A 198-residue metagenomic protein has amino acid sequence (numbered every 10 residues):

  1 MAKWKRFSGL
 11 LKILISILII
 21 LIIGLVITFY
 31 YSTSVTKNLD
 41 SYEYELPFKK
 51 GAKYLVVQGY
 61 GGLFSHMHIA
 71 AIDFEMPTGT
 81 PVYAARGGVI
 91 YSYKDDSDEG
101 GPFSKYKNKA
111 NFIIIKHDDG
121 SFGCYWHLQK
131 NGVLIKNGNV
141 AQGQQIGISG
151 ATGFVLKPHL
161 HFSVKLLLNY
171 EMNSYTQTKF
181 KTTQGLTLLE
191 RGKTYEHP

Functional and structural regions predicted by a protein language model:
M1-I23: N-terminal Sec-pathway targeting helices
I13-S16, Y44, I135-Q144, S163-P198: Acidic, glycine-rich catalytic/binding loops that coordinate metals and/or anionic ligands
G24-A110, Q142, R191-P198: Surface-exposed, glycine-biased beta-strand/turn segments
Q58, S92, H127-K130, A151 (+1 more regions): A residue-level detector for short acidic-glycine micro-motifs
E75, D119-G143: Short histidine-centered loop motifs in beta-beta connectors
E99-F103, S149-H161: Active-site loop architecture of trypsin-fold serine endopeptidases
K107-S121: OB-fold (S1/OB) nucleic-acid-binding surfaces
I113, A141-G153: Short hydrophobic beta/alpha edge segments that flank linear recognition/processing sites
